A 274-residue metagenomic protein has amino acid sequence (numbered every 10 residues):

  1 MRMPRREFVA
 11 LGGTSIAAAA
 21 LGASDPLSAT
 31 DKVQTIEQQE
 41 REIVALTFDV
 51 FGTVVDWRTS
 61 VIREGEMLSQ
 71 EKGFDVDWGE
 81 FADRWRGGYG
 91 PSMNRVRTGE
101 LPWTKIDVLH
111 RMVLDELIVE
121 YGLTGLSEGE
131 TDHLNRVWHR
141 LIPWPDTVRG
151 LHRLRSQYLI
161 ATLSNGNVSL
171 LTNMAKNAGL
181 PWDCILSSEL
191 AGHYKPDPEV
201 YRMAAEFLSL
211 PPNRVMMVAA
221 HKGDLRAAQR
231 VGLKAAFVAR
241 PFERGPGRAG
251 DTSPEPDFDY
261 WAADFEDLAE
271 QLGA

Functional and structural regions predicted by a protein language model:
M1-R2, E7-S28: N-terminal export signals
P4-E7, L11-G13, T35-I43, N167-V168 (+1 more regions): Asp-based, Mg2+/Mn2+-dependent phosphohydrolase catalytic module
E7, R63-M67, R84, M112-E116 (+4 more regions): Alpha-helical elements of Rossmann-like donor-binding domains used by nucleotide-donor carbohydrate transfer enzymes
T35-G87: Active-site neighborhood of HAD-like aspartate-dependent phosphohydrolases
V61, G65-S69, W85-Y89, H110 (+2 more regions): Hydrophobic alpha-helical core bundles mediating ligand binding, dimerization, or RNAP-core interactions
K72-G73, G79-D132: A metal-dependent, Asp-based hydrolase signature
G129-N177, I185-S188: Substrate-recognition element of Asp-dependent hydrolases with the DxDx(T/V) motif
